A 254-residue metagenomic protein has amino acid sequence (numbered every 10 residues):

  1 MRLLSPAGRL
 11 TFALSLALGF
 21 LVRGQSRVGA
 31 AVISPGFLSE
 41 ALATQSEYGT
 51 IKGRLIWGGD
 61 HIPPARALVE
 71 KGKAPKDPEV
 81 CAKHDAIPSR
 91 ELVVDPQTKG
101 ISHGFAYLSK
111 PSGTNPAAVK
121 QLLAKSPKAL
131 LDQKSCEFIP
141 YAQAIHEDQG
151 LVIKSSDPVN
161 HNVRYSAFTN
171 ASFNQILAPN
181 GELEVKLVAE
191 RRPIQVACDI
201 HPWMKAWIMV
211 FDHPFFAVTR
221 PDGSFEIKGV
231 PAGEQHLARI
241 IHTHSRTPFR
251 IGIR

Functional and structural regions predicted by a protein language model:
M1-P6: N-terminal secretory signal peptides that target proteins for export/translocation
A7, R23-Q25, A43: Intrinsically disordered, low-complexity regions enriched for glutamine and histidine
T11-R23: Bacterial N-terminal signal peptides
V22, V28, V32-I33: Short hydrophobic transmembrane-like helices used for membrane targeting/insertion
V32-R254: Extracytoplasmic copper-binding redox domains, predominantly the cupredoxin/blue-copper superfamily
